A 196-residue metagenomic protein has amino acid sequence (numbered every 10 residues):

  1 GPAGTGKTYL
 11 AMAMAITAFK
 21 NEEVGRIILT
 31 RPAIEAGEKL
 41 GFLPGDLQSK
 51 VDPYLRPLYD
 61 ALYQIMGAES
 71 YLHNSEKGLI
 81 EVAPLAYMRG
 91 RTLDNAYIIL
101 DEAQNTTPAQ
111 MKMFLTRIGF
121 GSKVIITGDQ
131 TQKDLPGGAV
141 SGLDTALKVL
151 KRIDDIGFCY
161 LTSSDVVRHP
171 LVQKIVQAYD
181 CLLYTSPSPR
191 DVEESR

Functional and structural regions predicted by a protein language model:
P2-L100, Q104-L183: Conserved helicase motor core of SF1/SF2 NTP-dependent helicases
Y184-P189: Conserved small/polar residues in nucleotide/adenosyl-binding loops
S195-R196: Hydrophobic alpha-helical segments, chiefly the membrane-spanning helices and signal/signal-anchor peptides
